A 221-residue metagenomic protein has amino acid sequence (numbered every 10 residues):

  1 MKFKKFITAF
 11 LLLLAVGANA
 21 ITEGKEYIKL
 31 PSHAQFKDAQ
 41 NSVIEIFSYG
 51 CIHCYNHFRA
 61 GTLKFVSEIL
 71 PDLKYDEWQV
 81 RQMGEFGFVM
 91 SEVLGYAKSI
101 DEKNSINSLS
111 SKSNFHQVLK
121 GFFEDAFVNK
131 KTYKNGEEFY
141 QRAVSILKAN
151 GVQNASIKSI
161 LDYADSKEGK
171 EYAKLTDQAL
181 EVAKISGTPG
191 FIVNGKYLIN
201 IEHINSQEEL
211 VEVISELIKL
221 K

Functional and structural regions predicted by a protein language model:
K2-F88, G169-D177, E181-A183, V213-E216 (+1 more regions): Extracytoplasmic thiol/disulfide redox context detector
K37-Q40, E68-L73, H116-G121, A149-N154 (+2 more regions): Short amphipathic alpha-helical segments, especially helix-boundary/capping motifs
A39, F58, T62, V89-M90 (+7 more regions): Stable alpha-helical elements in mature extracytoplasmic
I44, N129, N200: Short, flexible active-site loop motifs that bind/organize anionic cofactors or intermediates
S48, V144-K221: C-terminal cap of thioredoxin/glutaredoxin-like
Y55-E137: Structural alpha/beta surface segment adjacent to cysteine/selenocysteine redox centers across thiol/disulfide enzymes
F88, V93, S99-I106, K134-E168: Conserved segment of the thioredoxin-like fold in thiol-based oxidoreductases
